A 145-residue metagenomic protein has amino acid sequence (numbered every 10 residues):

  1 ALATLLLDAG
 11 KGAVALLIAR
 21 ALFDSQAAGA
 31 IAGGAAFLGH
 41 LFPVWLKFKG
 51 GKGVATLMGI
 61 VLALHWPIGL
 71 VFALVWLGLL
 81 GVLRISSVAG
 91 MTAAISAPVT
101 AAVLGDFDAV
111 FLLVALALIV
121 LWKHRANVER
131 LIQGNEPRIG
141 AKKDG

Functional and structural regions predicted by a protein language model:
A1-A13, L41-A55, L80-M91, K123-G145: Interhelical loop and helix-boundary elements at the membrane-water interface of polytopic inner-membrane proteins
A1-L6, A21-A28, L38, W66-V71 (+2 more regions): Alpha-helical transmembrane segments and immediately membrane-proximal extracytoplasmic
A3, I31-A35, A89-T92, A115: Hydrophobic core positions of alpha-helical segments in small-molecule transporters and transporter systems
A13-K52: Helix-adjacent hinge/juxtasegments
A19-L22, A35, G39, V54-L83 (+1 more regions): Interfacial segments of multi-pass membrane proteins
L57, V61, D108-H124, K142-G145: Long C-terminal subdomains/extensions of small-metabolite kinases
L70, S86-A94, L104-I119: Loop-to-transmembrane alpha-helix initiation sites
